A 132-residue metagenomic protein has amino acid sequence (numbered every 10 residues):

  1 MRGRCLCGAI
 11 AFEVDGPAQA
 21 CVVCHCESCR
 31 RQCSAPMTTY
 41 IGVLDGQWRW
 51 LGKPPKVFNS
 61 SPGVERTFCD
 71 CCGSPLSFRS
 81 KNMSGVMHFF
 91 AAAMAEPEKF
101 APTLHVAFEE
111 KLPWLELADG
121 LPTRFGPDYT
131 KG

Functional and structural regions predicted by a protein language model:
M1-G132: A short Gly-Trp-Pro
